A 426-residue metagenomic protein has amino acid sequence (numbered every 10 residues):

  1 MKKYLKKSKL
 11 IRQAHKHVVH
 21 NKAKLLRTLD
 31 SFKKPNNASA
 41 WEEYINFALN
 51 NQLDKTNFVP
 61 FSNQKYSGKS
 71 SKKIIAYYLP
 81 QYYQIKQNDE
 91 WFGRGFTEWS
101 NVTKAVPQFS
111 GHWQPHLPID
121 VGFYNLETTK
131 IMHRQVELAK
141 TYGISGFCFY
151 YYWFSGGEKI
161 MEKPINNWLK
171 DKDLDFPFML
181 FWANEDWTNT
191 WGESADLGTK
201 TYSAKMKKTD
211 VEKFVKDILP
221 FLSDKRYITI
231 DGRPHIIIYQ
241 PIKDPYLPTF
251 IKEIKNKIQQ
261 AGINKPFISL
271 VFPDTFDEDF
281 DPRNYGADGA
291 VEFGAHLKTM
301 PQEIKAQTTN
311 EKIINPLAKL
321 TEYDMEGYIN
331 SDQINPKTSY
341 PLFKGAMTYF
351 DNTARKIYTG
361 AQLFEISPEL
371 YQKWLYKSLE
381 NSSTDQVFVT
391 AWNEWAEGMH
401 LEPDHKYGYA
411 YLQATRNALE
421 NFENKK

Functional and structural regions predicted by a protein language model:
M1-D54: Membrane-proximal basic amphipathic "stem/tether" segments
K33-K426: Glycan-processing catalytic domains of CAZymes
